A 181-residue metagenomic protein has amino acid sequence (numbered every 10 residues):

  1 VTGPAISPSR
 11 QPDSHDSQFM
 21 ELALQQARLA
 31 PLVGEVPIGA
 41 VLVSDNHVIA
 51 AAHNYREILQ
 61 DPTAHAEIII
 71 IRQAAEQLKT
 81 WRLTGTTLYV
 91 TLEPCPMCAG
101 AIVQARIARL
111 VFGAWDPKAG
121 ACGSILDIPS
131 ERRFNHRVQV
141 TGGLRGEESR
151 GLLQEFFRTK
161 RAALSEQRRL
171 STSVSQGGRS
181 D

Functional and structural regions predicted by a protein language model:
V1-A30, M97-D181: Zinc-dependent deaminase
D13, R56-E57: A short, polar/acidic, helix/strand-boundary loop motif
A23, A27-A30, A40, A50 (+2 more regions): Small-residue (primarily alanine) positions within well-ordered alpha-helices, especially packing/interaction faces
I38-N46: Short beta-strand scaffold segments in enzyme catalytic cores
S44-D45, R72, T84: A cytosolic small-molecule/anion-sensing beta-strand core signal
I49-R56, Q139: Short beta->alpha transition motifs characteristic of CBS
I58-I68: A short, polar/charged loop-to-alpha-helix boundary motif
T80-L92: Immediate flanking context of iron-sulfur cluster ligation sites
